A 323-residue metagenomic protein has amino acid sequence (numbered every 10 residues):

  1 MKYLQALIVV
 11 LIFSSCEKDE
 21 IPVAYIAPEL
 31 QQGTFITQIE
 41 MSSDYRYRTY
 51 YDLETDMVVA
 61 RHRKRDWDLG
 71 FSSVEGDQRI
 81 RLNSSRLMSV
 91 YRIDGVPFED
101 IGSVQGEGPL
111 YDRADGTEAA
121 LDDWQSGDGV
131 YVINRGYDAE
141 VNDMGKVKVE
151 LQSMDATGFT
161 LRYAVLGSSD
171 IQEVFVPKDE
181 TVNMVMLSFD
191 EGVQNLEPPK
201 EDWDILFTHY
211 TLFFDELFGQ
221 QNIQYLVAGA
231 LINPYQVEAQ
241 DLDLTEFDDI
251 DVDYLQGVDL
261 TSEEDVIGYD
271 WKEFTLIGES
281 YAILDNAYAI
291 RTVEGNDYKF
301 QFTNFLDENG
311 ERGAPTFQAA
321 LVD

Functional and structural regions predicted by a protein language model:
M1-V9: Sec-dependent signal peptide recognition, specifically the positively charged N-region followed immediately by
I12-S15: C-terminal motif of bacterial Sec signal peptides marking the signal peptidase cleavage site
E17-D323: Surface-exposed, beta-sheet-biased, low-hydrophobicity segments with strongly acidic/polar composition
